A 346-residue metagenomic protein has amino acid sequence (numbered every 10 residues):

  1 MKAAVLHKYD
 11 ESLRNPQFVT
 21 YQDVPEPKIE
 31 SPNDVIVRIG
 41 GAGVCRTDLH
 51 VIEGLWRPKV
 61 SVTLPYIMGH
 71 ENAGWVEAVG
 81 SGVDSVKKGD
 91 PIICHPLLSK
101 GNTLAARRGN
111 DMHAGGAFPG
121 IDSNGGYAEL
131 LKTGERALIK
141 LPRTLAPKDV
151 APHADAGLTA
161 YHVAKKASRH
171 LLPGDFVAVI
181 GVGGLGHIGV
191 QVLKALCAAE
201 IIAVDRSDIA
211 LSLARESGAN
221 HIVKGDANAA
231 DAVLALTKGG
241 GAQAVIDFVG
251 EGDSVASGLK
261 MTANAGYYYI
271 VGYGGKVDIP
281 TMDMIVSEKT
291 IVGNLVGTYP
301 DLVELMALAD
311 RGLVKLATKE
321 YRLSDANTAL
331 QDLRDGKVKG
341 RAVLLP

Functional and structural regions predicted by a protein language model:
P25-A42, W56-L104, A137, P142-L145: Glycine-rich beta-strand-centered segment in the early N-terminal region that forms part of a ligand/cofactor-binding
P96-L130, G134-A137, R143: Cysteine-cluster motifs in flexible loop/terminal segments that predominantly coordinate metals
R136, R143-A227, D231: Mid-domain Rossmann-like dinucleotide-binding core that forms the NAD(H)/NADP(H) cofactor-binding site
S168-P173, L211-T290: Glycine-rich cofactor phosphate-binding loops and adjacent beta1-alpha1 units of small-molecule cofactor enzyme domains
S207, G274, G297: Residues in the short beta-alpha loop(s) of Rossmann-like NAD(P)-binding domains
A256, K260, Y299-P346: C-terminal hydrophobic helical "lid"/dimerization subdomain of Rossmann-like NAD(P)H-dependent oxidoreductases
Y267-Y269, I279-K319: Rossmann-fold dehydrogenase core element
